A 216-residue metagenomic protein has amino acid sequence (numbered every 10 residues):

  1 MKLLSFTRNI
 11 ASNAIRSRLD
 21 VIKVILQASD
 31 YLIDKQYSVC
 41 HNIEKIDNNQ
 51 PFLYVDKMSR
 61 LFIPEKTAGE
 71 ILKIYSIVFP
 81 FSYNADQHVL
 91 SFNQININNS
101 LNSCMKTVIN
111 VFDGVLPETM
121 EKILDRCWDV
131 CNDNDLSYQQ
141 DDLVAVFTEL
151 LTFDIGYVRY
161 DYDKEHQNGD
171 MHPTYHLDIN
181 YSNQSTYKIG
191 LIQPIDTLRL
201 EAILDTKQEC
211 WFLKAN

Functional and structural regions predicted by a protein language model:
M1-V130, E209-N216: UBC/E2-like fold recognition across ubiquitin and ubiquitin-like conjugation systems, capturing catalytically active
S17-I22, D163, T174-H176: Generic preference for flexible, low-structure residues
L116-Y138, L143-M171, K214-N216: Basic nucleic-acid-binding interfaces
G169, P173-N216: Long, compositionally biased interface segments
